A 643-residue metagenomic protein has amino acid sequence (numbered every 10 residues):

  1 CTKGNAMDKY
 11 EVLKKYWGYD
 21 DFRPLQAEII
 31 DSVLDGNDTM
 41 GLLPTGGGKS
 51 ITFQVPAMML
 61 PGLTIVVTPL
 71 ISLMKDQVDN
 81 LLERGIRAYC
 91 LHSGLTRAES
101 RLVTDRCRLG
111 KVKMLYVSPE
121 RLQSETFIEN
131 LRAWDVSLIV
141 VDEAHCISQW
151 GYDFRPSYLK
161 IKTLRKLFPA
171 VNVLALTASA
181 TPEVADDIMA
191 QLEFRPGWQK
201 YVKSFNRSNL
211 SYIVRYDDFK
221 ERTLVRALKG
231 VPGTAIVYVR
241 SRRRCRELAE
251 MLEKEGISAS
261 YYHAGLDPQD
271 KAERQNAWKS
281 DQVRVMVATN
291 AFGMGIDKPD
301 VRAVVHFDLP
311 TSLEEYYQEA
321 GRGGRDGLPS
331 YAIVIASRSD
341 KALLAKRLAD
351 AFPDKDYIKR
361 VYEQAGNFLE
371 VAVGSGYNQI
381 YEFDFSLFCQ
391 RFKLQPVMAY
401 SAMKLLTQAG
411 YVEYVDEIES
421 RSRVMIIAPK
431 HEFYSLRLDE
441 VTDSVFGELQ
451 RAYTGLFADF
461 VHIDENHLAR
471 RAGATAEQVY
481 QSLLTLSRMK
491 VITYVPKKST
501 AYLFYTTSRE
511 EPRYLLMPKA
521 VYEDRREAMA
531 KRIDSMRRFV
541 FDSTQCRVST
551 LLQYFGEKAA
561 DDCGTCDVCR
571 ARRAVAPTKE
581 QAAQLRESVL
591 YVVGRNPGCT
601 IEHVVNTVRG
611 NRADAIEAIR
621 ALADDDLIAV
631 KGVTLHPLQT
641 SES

Functional and structural regions predicted by a protein language model:
K3-Y16, D20-P24, E28-S50, A57-L60 (+2 more regions): Helicase motor core with emphasis on the C-terminal RecA-like subdomain
I29, S137, A303-V305, Y494 (+3 more regions): Residue-level detection of beta-strand scaffold positions
D354-S508, Y514-A618, D625-K631, L635-L638: C-terminal accessory/connector segments of nucleic-acid motor ATPases
